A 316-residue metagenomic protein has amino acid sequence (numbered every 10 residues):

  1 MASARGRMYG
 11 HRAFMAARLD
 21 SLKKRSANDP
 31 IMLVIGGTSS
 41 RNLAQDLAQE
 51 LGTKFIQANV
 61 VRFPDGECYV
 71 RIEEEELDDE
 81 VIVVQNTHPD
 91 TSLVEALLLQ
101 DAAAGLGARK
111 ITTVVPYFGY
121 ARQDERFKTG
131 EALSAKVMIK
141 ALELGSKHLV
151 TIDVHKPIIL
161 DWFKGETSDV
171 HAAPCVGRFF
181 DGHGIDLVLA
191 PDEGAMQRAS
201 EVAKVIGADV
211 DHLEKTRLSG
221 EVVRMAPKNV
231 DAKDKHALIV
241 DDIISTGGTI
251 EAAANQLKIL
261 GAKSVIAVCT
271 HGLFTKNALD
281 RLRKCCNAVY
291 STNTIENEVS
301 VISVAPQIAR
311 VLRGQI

Functional and structural regions predicted by a protein language model:
M1-I316: PRPP-associated nucleotide enzymes
